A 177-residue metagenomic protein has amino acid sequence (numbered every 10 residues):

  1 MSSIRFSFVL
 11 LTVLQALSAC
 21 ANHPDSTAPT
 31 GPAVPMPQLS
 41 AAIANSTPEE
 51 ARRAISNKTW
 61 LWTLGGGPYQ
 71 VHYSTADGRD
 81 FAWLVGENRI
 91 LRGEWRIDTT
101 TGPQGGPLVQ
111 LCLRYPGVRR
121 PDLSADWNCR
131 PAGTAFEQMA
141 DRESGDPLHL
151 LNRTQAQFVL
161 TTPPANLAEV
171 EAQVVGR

Functional and structural regions predicted by a protein language model:
M1-V9: Bacterial N-terminal signal peptides that target proteins for export
A16-A19: C-terminal motif of bacterial Sec signal peptides marking the signal peptidase cleavage site
A21-R92, D98-R177: Lipid interaction determinants
